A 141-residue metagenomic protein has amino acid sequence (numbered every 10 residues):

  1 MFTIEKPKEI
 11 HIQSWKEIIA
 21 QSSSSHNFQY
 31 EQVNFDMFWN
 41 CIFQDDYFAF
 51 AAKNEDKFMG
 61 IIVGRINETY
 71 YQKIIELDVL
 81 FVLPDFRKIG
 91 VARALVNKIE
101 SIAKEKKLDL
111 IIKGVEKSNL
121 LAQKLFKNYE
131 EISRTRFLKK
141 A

Functional and structural regions predicted by a protein language model:
M1-I10, A141: Conserved N-terminal entry element of GNAT/NAT acetyltransferase domains
T3, E76-D78, I111: Conserved Rossmann-like nucleotide-binding pocket used by diverse enzymes that bind dinucleotide cofactors
E9-I10, S14-Q72: Acetyl-CoA-dependent GNAT
S14, E76, L121: Amphipathic alpha-helical recognition patches that constitute DNA-binding helices
N67-L77, R87, I132-R134: A conserved beta-turn-beta hairpin within the catalytic core of GNAT-like acetyltransferases that forms part
D78, L83, E116: Residue-level recognition of the GNAT/N-acetyltransferase active site
V82, K88-S101, L120: Conserved acetyl-CoA-binding loop-helix of GNAT-fold acetyltransferases
R93, E105, D109, E116-R136 (+1 more regions): Conserved active-site alpha-helix within GNAT-family acetyltransferase domains
